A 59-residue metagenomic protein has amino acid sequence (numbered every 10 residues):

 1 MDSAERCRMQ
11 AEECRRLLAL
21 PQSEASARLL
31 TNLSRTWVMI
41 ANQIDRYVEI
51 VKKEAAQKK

Functional and structural regions predicted by a protein language model:
M1-K59: Long, non-catalytic architectural segments outside compact domain cores
